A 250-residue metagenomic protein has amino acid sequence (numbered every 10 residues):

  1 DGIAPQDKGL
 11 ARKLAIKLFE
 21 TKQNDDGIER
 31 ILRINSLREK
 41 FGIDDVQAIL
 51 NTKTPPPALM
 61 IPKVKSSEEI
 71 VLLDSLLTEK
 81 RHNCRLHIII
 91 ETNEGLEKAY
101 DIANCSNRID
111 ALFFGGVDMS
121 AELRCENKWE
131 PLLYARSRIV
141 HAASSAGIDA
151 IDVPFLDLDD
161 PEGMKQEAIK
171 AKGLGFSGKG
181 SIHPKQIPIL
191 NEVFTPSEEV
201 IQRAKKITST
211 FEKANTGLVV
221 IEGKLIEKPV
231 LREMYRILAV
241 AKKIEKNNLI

Functional and structural regions predicted by a protein language model:
D1-I250: Expand to "…catalyze enediolate/carbanion chemistry for C-C bond making/breaking, isomerization, decarboxylation
